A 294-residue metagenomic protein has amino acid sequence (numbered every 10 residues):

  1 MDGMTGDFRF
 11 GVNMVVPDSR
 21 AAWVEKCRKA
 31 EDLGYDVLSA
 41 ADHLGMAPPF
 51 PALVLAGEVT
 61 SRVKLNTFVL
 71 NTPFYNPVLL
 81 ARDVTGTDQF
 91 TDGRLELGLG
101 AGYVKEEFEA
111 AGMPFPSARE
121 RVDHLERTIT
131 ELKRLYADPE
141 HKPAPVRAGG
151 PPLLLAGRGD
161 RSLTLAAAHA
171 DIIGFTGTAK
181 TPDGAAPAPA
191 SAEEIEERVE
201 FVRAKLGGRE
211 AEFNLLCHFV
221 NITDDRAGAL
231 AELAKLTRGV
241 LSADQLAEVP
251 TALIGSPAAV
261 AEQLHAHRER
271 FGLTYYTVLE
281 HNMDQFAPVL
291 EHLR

Functional and structural regions predicted by a protein language model:
M1-R294: Active-site-adjacent structural elements that line small-molecule/cofactor binding pockets in enzymes
